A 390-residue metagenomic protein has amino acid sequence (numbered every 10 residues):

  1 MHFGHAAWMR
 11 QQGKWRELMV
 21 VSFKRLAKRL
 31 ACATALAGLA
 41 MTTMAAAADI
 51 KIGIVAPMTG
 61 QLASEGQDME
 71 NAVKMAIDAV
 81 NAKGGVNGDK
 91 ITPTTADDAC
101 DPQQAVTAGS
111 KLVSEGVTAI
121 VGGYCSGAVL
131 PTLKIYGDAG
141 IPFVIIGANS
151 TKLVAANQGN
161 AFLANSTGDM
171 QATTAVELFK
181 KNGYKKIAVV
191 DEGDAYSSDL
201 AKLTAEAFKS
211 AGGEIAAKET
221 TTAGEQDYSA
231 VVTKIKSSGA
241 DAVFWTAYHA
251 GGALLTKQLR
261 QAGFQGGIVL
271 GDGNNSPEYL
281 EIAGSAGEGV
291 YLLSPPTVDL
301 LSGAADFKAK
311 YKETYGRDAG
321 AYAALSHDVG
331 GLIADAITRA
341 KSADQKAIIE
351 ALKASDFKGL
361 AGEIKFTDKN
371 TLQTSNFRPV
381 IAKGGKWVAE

Functional and structural regions predicted by a protein language model:
G53-K74, A96-Q103, Y124-G127, V190-S198 (+5 more regions): Extracytoplasmic "Venus flytrap"
M58, N160-A223, A242, I333: An alpha-beta-alpha
S64-M69, G85-A155, T222-Y228, H249-G251: Beta-alpha junction/loop-to-helix N-cap segments that form part of ligand/metal-binding clefts
A105, L163-K186, S198-D199, Q226-S229 (+4 more regions): Hydrophobic alpha-helical segments within soluble ligand-binding/sensing domains
L112-Y124, V144-I146, A188-D191, G239-H249 (+3 more regions): Periplasmic-binding protein-like
A201-L293: Extracellular/periplasmic bilobed ligand-binding domains
T256-H327, A382, K386-A389: Extracellular/periplasmic periplasmic-binding protein-like sensory domains
E313-A323, A334-A389: Segments of small-molecule ligand-sensing domains
